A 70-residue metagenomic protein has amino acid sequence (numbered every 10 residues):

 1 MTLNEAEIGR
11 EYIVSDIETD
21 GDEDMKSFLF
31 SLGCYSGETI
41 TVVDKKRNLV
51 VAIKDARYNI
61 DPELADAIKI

Functional and structural regions predicted by a protein language model:
M1-I70: Compact, glycine-rich, soluble single-domain proteins
